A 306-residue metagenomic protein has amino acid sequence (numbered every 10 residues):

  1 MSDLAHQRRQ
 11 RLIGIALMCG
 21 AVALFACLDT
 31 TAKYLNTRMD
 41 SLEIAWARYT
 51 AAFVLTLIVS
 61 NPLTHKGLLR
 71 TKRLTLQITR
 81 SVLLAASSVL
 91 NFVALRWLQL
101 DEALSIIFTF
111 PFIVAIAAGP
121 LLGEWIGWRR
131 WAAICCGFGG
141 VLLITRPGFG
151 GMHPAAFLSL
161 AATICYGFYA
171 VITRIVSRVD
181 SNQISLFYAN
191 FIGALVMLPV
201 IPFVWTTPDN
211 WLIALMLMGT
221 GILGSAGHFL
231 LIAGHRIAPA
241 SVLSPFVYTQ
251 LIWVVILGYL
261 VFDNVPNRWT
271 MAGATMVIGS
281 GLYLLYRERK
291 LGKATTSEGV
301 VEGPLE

Functional and structural regions predicted by a protein language model:
D3-A5, F53-K72, F138-G151, G193-I213 (+2 more regions): Membrane-interface helix-cap regions at the ends of transmembrane helices in multi-pass membrane proteins
I13-C19, S60, H65-L90, P154-A162 (+1 more regions): Loop-to-transmembrane-helix transition segments
V22-C27, L57, S81-V89, P111-I116 (+7 more regions): Hydrophobic/small/kink-forming positions within alpha-helical transmembrane segments of polytopic membrane proteins
K33, S41, T56, F149-D209 (+2 more regions): Transmembrane alpha-helical segments that form core, pore/gating elements of small-molecule transporters/exporters
R38-A86, C165-F168, Y188-V204: Transmembrane alpha-helices of multi-pass small-molecule transport proteins
N91-V93, P111-A132, I252-M271: C-terminal transmembrane-helix exit sites in multi-pass transporters
L104-T109, V176-I192, H228-Y259: Helix-helix packing/entry segments at the starts of transmembrane helices
R129-T145, W269-E288: Hydrophobic transmembrane alpha-helices of multi-pass small-molecule transport proteins
